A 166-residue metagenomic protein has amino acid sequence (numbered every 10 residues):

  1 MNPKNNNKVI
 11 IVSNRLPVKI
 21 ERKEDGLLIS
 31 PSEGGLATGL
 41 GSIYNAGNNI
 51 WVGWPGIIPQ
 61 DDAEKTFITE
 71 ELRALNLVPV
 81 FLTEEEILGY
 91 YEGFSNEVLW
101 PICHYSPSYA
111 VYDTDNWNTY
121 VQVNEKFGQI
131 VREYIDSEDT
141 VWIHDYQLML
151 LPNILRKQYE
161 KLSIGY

Functional and structural regions predicted by a protein language model:
M1-Y166: Catalytic cores of carbohydrate-active enzymes across secretory and cytosolic contexts
